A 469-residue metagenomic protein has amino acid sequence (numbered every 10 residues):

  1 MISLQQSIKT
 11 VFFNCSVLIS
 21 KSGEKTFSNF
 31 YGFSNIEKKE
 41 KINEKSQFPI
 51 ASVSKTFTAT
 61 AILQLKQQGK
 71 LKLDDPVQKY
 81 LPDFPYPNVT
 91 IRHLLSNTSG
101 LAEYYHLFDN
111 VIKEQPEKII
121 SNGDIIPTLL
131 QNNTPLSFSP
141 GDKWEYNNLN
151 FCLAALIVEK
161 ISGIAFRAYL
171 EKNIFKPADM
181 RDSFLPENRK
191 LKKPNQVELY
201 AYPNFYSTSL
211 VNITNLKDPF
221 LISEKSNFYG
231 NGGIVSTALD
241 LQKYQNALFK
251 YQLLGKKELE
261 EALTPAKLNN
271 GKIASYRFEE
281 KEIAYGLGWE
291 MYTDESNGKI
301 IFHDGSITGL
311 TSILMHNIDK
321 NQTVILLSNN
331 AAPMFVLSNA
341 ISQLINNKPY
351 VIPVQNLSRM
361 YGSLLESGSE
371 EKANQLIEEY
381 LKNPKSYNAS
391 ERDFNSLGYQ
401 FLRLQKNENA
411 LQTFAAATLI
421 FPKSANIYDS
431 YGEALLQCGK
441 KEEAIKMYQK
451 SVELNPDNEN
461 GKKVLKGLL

Functional and structural regions predicted by a protein language model:
M1-F48, K70-D74, N133: Short, conserved catalytic-motif segment at the N-terminal edge
V17, G23, Q47-D74, F151-E159 (+2 more regions): Active-site SXXK
T56, E391, A425-N426, E459-N460: Helix-start (N-cap) detector for alpha-helical repeat units in TPR-like alpha-solenoids, especially tetratricopeptide
N88-I300: Short, surface-exposed loop or secondary-structure junction motifs that flank catalytic or metal-binding residues
P265-A274, E280, N330-L397, L404: Short, gly/Ser/Thr-rich active-site loops of penicillin-recognizing serine hydrolases
